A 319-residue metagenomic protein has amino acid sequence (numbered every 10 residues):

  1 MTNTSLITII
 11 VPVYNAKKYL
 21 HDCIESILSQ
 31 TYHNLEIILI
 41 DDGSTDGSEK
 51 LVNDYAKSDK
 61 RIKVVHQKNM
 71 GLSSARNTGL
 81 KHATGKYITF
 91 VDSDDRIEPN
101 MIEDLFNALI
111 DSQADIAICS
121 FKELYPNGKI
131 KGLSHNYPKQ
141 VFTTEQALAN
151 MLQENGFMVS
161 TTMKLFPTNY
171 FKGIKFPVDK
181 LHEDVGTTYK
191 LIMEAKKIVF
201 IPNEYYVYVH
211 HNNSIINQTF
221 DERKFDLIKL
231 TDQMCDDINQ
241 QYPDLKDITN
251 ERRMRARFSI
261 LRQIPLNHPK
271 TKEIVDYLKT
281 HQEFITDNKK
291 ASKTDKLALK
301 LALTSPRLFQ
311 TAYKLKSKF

Functional and structural regions predicted by a protein language model:
M1-L28: N-proximal low-complexity "stem/linker" segments adjacent to membrane-targeting elements
S26, H33, D41-K50, S58: A conserved acidic beta->alpha catalytic loop
L35-G43, K63-K68, S93: Short beta-strand/loop segment that forms part of the nucleotide-sugar
Q67-A83, D104: Glycine-rich, basic loop-to-helix element that forms the pyrophosphate-binding segment of sugar-nucleotide handling
L72, S93-I198, V209, N213-F220: Donor-binding/catalytic cores of nucleotide-activated saccharide and glycerol-phosphate transferases/polymerases
I88: Short aromatic/hydrophobic "clamp" motif used to bind/position activated sugar donors
Y205-H211, Q218-D244, S259, Q263-I285: Catalytic core of nucleotide-sugar-dependent glycosyltransferases
L266-F319: Membrane-interface aromatic/basic loop that binds lipid-linked glycans or pyrophosphate carriers, typified by
